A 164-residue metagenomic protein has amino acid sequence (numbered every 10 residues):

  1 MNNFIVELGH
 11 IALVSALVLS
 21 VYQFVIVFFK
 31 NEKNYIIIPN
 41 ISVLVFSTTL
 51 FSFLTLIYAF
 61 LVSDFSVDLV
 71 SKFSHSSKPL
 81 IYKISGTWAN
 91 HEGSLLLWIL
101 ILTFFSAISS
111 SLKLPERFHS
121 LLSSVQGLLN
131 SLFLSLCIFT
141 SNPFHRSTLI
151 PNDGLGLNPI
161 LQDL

Functional and structural regions predicted by a protein language model:
M1-L164: Polytopic transmembrane helical bundles with strong interfacial aromatic enrichment
